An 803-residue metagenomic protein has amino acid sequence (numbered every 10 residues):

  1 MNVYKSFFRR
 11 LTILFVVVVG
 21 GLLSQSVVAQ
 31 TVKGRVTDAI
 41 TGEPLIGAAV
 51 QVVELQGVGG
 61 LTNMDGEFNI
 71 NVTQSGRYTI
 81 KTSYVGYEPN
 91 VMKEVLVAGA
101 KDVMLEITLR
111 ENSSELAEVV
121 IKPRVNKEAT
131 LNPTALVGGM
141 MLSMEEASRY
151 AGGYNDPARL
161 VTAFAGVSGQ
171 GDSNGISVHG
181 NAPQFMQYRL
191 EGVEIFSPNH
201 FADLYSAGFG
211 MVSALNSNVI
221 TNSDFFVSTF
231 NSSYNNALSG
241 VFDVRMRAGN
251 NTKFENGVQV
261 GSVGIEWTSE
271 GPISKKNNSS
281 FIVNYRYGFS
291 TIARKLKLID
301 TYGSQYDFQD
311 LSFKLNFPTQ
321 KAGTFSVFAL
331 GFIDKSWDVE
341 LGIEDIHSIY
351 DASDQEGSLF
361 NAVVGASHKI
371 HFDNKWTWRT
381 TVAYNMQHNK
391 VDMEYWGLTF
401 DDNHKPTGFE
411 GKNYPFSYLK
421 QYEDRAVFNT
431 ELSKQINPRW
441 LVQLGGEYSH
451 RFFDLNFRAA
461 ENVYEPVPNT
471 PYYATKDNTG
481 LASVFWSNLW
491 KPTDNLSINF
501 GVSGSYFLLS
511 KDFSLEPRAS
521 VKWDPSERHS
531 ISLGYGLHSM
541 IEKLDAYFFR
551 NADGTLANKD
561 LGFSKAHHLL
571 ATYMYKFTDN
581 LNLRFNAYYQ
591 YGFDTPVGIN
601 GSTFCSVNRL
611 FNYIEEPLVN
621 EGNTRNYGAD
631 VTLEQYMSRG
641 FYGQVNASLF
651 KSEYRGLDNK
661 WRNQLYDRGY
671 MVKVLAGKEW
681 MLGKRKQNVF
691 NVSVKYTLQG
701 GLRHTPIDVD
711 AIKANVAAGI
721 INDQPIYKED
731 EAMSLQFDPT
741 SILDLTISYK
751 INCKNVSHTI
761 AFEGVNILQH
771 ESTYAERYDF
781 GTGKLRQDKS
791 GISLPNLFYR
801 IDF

Functional and structural regions predicted by a protein language model:
V27-E118, R124-N126: Periplasm-facing N-terminal accessory domains of Gram-negative outer-membrane beta-barrel systems
T31, G261-Y287, D300-W337, E356-W378 (+2 more regions): Transmembrane beta-barrel wall of Gram-negative outer-membrane proteins
E88, L96-V103, V120-F230, V241 (+1 more regions): Periplasmic N-terminal accessory/gating domains of Gram-negative outer-membrane beta-barrel systems
E194, N199, K335, L341-I346 (+7 more regions): Surface-exposed extracellular loop regions of Gram-negative outer-membrane beta-barrel proteins, predominantly
I292, T324-N374, M386-Y422: Flexible loop and strand-edge segments within Gram-negative outer membrane beta-barrel domains
S417, Q421, R425-V427, Y472-S483 (+4 more regions): Outer membrane beta-barrel strand-and-loop segments of large Gram-negative receptors, especially TonB-dependent
K491, Y591, Y613-G701: Gram-negative outer-membrane beta-barrel transporters
G643, V689-F690, T697-D723, F737-D744 (+1 more regions): C-terminal beta-signal and adjacent terminal beta-strands/loops of Gram-negative outer-membrane beta-barrel proteins
